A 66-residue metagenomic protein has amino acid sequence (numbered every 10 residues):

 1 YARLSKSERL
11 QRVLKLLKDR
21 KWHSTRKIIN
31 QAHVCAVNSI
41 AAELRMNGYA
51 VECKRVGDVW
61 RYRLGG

Functional and structural regions predicted by a protein language model:
Y1-S7, A41-G66: DNA-binding patch around the recognition helix
L4, Q31-A32: Residue-level marker of alpha-helix boundaries and capping positions
S7-W22: Short amphipathic alpha-helical interface segments
W22-Q31: Short acidic, hydrophobic short linear motifs in intrinsically disordered regions
V34-S39: Short, basic interhelical loop/turn and adjoining N-cap of the next helix at nucleic-acid- or acidic-partner-contacting
